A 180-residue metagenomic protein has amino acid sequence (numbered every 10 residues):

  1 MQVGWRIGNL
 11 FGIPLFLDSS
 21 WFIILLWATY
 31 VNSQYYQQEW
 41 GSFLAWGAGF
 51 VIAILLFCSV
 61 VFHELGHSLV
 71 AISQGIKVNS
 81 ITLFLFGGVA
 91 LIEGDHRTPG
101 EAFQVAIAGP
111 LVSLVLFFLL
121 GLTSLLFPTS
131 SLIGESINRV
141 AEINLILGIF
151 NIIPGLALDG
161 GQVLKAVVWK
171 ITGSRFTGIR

Functional and structural regions predicted by a protein language model:
M1-R180: Hydrophobic transmembrane alpha-helices and their immediate loop junctions in multi-pass integral membrane proteins
